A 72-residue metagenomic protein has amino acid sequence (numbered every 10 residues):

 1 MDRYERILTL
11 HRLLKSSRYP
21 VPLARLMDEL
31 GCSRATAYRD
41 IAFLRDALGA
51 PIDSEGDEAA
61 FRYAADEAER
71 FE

Functional and structural regions predicted by a protein language model:
M1-E72: Short, basic/aromatic recognition patches that contact phosphate-bearing ligands
